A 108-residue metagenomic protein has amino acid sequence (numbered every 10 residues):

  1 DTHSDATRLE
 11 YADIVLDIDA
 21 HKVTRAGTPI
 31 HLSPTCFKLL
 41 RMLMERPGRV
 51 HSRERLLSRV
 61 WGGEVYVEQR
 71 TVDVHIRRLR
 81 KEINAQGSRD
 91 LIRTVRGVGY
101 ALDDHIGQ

Functional and structural regions predicted by a protein language model:
D1-E10: Basic, amphipathic DNA-recognition helix from helix-turn-helix-like DNA-binding domains
Y11, R25, H105: Active-site beta-strand termini and strand-to-loop segments that position acidic
A20-K22, G27-L91, R96-V98: Positively charged, aromatic-enriched patches within helix-turn-helix-type DNA-binding elements, predominantly
L102-Q108: Intrinsically disordered, low-complexity protein-interaction/activation regions
